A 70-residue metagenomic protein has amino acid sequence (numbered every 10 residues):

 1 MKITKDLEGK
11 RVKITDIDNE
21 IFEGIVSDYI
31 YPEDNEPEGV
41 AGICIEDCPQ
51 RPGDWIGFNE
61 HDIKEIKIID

Functional and structural regions predicted by a protein language model:
K2-D70: Conserved RNA-binding domains used in RNP assembly and mRNA/RNA metabolism
